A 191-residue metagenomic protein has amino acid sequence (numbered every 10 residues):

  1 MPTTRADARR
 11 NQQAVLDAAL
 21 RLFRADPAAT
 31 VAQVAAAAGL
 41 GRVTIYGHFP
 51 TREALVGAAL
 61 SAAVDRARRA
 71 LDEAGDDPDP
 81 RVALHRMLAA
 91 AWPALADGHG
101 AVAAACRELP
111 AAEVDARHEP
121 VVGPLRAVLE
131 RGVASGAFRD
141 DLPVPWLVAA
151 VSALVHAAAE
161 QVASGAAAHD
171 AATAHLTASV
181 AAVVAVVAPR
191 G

Functional and structural regions predicted by a protein language model:
M1-A37, A54: Basic, helix-initiating cap at the start of DNA-binding domains
P2, G123, A127-S135, E160-G191: C-terminal peripheral helix-coil segments that are non-catalytic and often amphipathic
A14, Q33, A54, V82-A90 (+2 more regions): Amphipathic alpha-helical interaction segments
G39-F49: Short hydrophobic/aromatic patch on the recognition helix
F49, E53-A63: Alpha-helical DNA-contacting segments of helix-turn-helix folds
A58, R69-D97, P110-A112, G123: Hydrophobic alpha-helical connector segments
P110-S135, L142-A153, A159-E160: Amphipathic alpha-helical packing segments from all-alpha helical-bundle domains
